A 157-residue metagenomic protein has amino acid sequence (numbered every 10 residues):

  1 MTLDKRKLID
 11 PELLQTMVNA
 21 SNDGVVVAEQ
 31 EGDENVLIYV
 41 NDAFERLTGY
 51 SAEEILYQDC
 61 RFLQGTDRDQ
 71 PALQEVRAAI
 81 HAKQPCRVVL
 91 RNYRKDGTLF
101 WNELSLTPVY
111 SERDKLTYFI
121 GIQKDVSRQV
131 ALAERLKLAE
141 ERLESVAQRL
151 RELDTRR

Functional and structural regions predicted by a protein language model:
D4, K115-R128, R135: PAS-family sensory domains
L8-D42, Q148, D154-R157: Sensory modules in modular signal-transduction proteins
E12, V130-R151, T155: Sensory-domain boundary/capping and coupling elements
Q30-E31, R91-D96, Y110-S111: PAS-family sensory domains
F44-I55: PAS/PAS-like sensory domain cap-loop motif
L56-D67: PAS-family sensory/regulatory domains
T66-T98: Terminal output helix/cap of sensory domains in signal transduction proteins
V89, Y93, L104-T107, I122: PAS-family sensory domains
